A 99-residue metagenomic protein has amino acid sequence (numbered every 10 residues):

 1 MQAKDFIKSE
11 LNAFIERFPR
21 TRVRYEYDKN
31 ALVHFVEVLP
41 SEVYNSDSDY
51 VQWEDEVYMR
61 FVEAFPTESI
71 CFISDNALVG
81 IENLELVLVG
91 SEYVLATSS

Functional and structural regions predicted by a protein language model:
M1-I15: Helical scaffold of the NTase/Pol beta-like nucleotidyltransferase catalytic core
K8, W53-M59: Cystatin/cathelin-like cysteine-protease inhibitor module
I15-V36: Short edge beta-strands and adjacent turn/loop segments
F35-D55: A short interface-forming secondary-structure element
V38-P40, L86-S91: Short, surface-exposed amphipathic charged segments that create phosphate/polyanion-binding patches used for binding
M59-V89: A short amphipathic beta-strand at an alpha->beta junction
V94-S99: Extended, charge-rich low-complexity interaction segments
